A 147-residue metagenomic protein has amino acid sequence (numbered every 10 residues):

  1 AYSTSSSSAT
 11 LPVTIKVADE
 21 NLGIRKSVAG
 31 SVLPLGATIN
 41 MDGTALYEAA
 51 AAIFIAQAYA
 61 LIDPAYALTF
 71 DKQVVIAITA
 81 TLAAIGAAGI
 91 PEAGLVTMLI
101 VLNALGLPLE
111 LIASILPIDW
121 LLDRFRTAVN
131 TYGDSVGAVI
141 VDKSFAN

Functional and structural regions predicted by a protein language model:
A1-A84, A138: Helix-loop-helix junctions within the multi-pass membrane cores of secondary transporters/permeases
A49-N147: Transmembrane alpha-helical segments and their short flanking loops that form helix-hairpins/helix-helix interfaces
